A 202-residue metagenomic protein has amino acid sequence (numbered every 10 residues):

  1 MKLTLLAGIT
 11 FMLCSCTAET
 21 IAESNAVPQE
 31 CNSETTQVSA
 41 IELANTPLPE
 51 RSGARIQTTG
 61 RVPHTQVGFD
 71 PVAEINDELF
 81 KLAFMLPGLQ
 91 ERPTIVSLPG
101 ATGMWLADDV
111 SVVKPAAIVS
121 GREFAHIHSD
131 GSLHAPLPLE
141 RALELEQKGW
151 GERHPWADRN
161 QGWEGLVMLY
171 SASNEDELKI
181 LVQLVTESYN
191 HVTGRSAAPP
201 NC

Functional and structural regions predicted by a protein language model:
M1-A7: Sec-dependent signal peptide recognition, specifically the positively charged N-region followed immediately by
L13-S15: C-terminal motif of bacterial Sec signal peptides marking the signal peptidase cleavage site
T17-E23: Bacterial lipoprotein signal-peptidase II cleavage site
N25-C202: Charge-dense, helix-prone N-terminal extensions
